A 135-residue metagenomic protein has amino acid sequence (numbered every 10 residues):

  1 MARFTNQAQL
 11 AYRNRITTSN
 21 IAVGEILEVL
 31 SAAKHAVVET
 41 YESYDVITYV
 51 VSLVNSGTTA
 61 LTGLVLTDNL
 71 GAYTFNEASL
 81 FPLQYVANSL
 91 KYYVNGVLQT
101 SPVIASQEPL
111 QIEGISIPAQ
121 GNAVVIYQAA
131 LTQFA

Functional and structural regions predicted by a protein language model:
M1-A135: Exported/extracytosolic protein signature
